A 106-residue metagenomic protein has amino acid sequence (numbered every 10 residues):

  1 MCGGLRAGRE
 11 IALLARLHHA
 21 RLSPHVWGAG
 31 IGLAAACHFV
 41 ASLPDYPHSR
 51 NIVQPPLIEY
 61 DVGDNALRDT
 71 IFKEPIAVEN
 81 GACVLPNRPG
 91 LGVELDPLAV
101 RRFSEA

Functional and structural regions predicted by a protein language model:
M1-A82: Shared catalytic-loop signature of beta/alpha-barrel
D64-A106: C-terminal extensions of enzymes
